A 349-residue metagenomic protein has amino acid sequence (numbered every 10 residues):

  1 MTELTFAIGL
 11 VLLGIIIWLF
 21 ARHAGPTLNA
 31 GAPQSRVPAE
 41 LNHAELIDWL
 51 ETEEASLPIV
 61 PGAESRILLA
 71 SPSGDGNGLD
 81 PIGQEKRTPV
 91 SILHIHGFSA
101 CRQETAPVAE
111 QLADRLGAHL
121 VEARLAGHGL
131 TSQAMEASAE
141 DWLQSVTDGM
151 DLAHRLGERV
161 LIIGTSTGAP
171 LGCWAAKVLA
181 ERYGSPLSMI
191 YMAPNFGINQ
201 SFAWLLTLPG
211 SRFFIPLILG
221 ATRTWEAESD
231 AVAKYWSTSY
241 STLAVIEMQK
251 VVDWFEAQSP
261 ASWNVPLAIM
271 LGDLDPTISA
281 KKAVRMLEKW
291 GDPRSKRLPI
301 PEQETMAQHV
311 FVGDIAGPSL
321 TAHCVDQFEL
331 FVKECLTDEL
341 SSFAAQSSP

Functional and structural regions predicted by a protein language model:
P58-H128: Short, surface-exposed "cap/lid" segments of acyl-processing enzymes
P107-V108, V265, I278-K289: Short alpha-helix in the alpha/beta-hydrolase fold that links the catalytic acid
L130-L156: Catalytic nucleophile-loop/oxyanion-hole region of alpha/beta-hydrolase and closely related hydrolase-like folds
I163-G172: Gly/Ala-rich beta-loop-alpha elbow adjacent to hydrolase catalytic centers
I190-S201: Active-site nucleophile loop of the alpha/beta-hydrolase fold
W263, I269-L271, D275: Short beta-strand/loop motif that positions the catalytic acidic residue of the alpha/beta-hydrolase fold
W290-G313: Catalytic histidine neighborhood in serine/cysteine hydrolases with alpha/beta-hydrolase-type architecture
M306-P349: Catalytic active-site module of serine/aspartate enzymes centered on a nucleophile-bearing elbow/loop
